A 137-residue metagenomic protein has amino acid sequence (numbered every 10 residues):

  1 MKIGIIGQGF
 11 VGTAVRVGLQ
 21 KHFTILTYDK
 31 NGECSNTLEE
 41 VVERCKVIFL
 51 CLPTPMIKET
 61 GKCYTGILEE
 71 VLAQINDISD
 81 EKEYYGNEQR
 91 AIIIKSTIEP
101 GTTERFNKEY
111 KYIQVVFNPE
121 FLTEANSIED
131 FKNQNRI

Functional and structural regions predicted by a protein language model:
M1-E43, V47: NAD(P)+-binding Rossmann beta1-loop-alpha1 motif at the extreme N-terminus of oxidoreductases
G12, C34, P55-K58, E99-P100 (+1 more regions): Glycine-rich nucleotide phosphate-binding loop and flanking beta-alpha elements of Rossmann-like dinucleotide-binding
V15, T37, E59-T60, T102-R105 (+1 more regions): Short glycine-/acidic-enriched loop or helix-start segments at secondary-structure transitions that form or flank
V17, K21, A73, D77 (+1 more regions): Short, well-ordered alpha-helices that flank and scaffold nucleotide-derived cofactor binding pockets
K21-H22, T65-L68, E109-K111: Glycine-rich, phosphate-binding/catalytic loops in enzymes
N36-A91: Rossmann-like NAD(P)-binding element
L52, Y84-I137: Rossmann-fold dinucleotide-binding core
